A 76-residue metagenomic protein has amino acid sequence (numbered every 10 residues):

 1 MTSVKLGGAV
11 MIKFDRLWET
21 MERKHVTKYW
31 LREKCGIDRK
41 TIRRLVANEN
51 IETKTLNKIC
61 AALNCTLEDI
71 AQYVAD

Functional and structural regions predicted by a protein language model:
M1-W30, K34: A short, Lys/Arg-rich alpha-helix, primarily the initiator
W30, T41, D69: Residues in the helix-turn-helix
I37-I51: Recognition helix of helix-turn-helix/homeodomain-like DNA-binding domains that insert into the DNA major groove
N48-A61: Short, basic-rich loop-to-helix N-cap that marks the start of a DNA-contacting helix
N64-D76: Short C-terminal boundary/hinge segments that cap the last helix of small helical domains
